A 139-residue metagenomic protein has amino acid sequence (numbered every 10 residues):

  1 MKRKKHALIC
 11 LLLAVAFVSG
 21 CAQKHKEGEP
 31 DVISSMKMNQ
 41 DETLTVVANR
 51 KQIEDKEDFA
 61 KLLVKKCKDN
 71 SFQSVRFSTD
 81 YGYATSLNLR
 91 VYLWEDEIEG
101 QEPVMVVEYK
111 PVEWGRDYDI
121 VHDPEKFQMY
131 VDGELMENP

Functional and structural regions predicted by a protein language model:
M1-L8: Bacterial N-terminal signal peptides that target proteins for export
F17-G20: C-terminal motif of bacterial Sec signal peptides marking the signal peptidase cleavage site
A22-K24: Bacterial signal peptide processing site
E27-I33: Alpha-helical scaffolding within the catalytic cores of extracellular/periplasmic polymer-degrading hydrolases
M36-Q52: Acidic/histidine-rich, surface-exposed loop or edge segments in extracytoplasmic proteins
V47-Y109: Mature extracytoplasmic domains of secretory-pathway proteins
Y109-P139: C-terminal partner/receptor-binding element of secreted or periplasmic proteins
